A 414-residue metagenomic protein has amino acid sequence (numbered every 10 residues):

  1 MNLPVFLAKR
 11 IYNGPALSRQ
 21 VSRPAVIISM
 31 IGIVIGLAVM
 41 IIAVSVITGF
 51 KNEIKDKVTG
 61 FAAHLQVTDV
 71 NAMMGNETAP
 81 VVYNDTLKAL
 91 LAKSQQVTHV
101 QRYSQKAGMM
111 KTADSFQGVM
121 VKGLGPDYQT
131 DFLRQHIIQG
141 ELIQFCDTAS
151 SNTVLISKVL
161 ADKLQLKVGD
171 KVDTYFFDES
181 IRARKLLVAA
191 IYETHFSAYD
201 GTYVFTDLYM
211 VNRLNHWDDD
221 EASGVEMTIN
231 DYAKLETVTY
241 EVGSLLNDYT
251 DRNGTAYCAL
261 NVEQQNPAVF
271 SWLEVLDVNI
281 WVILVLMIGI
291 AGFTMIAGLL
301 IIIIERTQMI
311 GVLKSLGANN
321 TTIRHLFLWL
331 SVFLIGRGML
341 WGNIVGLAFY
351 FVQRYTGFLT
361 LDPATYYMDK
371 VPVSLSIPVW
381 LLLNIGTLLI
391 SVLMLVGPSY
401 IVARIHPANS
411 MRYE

Functional and structural regions predicted by a protein language model:
M1-L37: N-terminal Sec/SRP start-transfer signal
A16-I27, V238-E241, L245-F293, I302-I304: Peri-transmembrane interface segments
P24-A25, A38-A63: Alpha-helical transmembrane segments
M40-G49, D277-S315, I323-L326, P398-S399: A hydrophobic alpha-helix feature that marks transmembrane segments and, especially, their cytosolic C-terminal ends
K51-D85: Membrane-interface junction motifs in transport/secretion proteins
D85-D220: A structural signal for hydrophobic secondary-structure junctions, strongest on transmembrane helix-loop-helix units
L300-I302, M309-Q353: Transmembrane alpha-helical interface segments in multi-pass membrane proteins
H325, R337-I385, V396-Y400, R404: Short helix-loop junctions at transmembrane helix boundaries
